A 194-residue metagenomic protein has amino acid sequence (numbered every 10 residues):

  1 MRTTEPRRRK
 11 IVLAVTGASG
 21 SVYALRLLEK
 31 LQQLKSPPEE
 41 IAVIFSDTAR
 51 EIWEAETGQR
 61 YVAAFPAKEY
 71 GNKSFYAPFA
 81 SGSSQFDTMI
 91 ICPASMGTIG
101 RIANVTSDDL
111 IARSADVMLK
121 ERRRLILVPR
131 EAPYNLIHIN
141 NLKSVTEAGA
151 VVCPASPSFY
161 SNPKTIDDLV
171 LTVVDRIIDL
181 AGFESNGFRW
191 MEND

Functional and structural regions predicted by a protein language model:
M1-I126, R130-D194: A cross-family phosphate/adenosyl-ligand binding-site feature
